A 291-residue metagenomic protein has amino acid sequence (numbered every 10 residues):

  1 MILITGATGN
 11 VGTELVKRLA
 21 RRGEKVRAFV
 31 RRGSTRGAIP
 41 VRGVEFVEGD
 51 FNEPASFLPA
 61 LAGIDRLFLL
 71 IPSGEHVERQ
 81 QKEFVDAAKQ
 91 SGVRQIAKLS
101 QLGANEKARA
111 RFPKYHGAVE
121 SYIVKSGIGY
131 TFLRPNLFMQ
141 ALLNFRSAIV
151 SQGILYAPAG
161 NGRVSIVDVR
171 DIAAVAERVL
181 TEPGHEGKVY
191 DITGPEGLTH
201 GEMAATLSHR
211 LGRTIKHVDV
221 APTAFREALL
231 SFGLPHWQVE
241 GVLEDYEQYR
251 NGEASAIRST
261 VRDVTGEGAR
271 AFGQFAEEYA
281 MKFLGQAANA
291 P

Functional and structural regions predicted by a protein language model:
I2-R42, N52-I64, S73-K82, D86-Q95 (+5 more regions): Oxidoreductase cofactor-interface core, primarily capturing Rossmann-like NAD(P)-dependent enzymes
G49: Cofactor-binding loops of NAD(P)H-dependent oxidoreductases, dominated by short-chain dehydrogenase/reductases
T223-P291: A hydrophobic C-terminal alpha-helical subdomain
